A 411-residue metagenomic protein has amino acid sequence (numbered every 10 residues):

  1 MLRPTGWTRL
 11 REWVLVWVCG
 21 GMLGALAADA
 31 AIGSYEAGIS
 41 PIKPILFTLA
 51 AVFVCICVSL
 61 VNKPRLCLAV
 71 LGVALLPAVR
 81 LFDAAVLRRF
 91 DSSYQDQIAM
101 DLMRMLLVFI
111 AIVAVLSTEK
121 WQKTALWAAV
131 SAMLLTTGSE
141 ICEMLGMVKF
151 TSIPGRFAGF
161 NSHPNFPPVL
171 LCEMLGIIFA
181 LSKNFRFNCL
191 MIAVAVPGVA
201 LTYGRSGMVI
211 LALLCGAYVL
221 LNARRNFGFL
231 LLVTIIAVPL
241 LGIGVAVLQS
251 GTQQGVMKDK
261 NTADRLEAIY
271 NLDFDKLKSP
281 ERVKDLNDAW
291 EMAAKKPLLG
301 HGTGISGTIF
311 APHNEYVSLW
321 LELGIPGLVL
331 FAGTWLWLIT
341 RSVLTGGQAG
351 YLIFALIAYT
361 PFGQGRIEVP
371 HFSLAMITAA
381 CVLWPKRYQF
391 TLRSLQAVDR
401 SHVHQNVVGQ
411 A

Functional and structural regions predicted by a protein language model:
M1-N62, L75-R88, S139, L356 (+1 more regions): N-terminal signal-anchor transmembrane segment
G24, F53, Y351-T360, G365-A411: Transmembrane alpha-helices of multi-pass inner-membrane enzymes
I32-A37, L81-Y94, W127, S131-P167 (+3 more regions): Membrane-interfacial helix-loop-helix modules of multi-pass inner-membrane proteins that assemble, modify, or transport
P41-A51, V70-F82, F90-A114, T124 (+1 more regions): Aromatic-anchored transmembrane helix interface
Q122-K149, N161-N222, R341: Alpha-helical transmembrane segments of multi-pass inner-membrane proteins
G138, N222-N271, E291-K295, Q410: A membrane-periplasm/extracellular boundary helix in multi-pass inner-membrane enzymes that assemble envelope glycans
F150, F157-A158, Y270-L323: Long extracytoplasmic/lumenal interhelical loops at the membrane interface of multi-pass membrane proteins
F185, E322-T360, K386-Y388: Hydrophobic transmembrane alpha-helices and their immediate junctions
